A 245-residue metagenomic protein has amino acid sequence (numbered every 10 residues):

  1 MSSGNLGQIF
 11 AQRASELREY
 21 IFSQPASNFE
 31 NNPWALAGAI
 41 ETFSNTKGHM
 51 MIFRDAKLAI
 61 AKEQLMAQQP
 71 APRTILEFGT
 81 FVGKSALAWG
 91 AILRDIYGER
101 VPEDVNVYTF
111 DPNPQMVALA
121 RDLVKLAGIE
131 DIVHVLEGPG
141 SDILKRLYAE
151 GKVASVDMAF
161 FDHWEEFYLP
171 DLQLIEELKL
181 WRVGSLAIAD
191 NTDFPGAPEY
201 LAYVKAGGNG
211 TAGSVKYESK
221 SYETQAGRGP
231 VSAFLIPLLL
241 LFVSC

Functional and structural regions predicted by a protein language model:
M1-P33: N-terminal auxiliary segments of SAM/dcSAM-dependent transferases
G7, A11, Y108, H134-L136 (+1 more regions): General small-molecule cofactor/ligand-binding pocket signal
N28, A67-P72, L93-E103, Y148-V153 (+2 more regions): Alpha-helix termini
I40-H49: Active-site flanking loop/helix segments enriched in acidic
H49-S141: SAM cofactor-binding core of SAM-dependent methyltransferases, primarily the Rossmann-like beta-alpha-beta module
T80, I132-P195: Active-site segment flanking the S-adenosylmethionine/decSAM binding pocket in AdoMet-dependent transferases
A88, L119-D122, K145-Y148, D171-L172 (+2 more regions): Short, well-ordered secondary-structure micro-motifs
E165-C245: C-terminal substrate-binding/active-site "lid" region of AdoMet-derived donor-dependent transferases
